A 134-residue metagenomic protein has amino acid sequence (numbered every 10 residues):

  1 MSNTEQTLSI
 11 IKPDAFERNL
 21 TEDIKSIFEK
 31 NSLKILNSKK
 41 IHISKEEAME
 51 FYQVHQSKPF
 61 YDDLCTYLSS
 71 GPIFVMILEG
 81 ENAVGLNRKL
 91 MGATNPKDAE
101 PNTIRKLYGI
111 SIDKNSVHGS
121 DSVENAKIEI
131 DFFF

Functional and structural regions predicted by a protein language model:
M1-F134: Non-catalytic terminal and connector segments of soluble metabolic enzymes
